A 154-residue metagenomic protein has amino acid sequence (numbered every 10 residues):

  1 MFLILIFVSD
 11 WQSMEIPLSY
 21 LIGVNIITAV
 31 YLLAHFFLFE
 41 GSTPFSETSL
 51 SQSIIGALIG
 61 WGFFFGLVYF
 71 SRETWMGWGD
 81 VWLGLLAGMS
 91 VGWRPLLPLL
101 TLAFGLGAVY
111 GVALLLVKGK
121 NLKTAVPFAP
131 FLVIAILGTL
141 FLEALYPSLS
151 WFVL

Functional and structural regions predicted by a protein language model:
F2-L106, S148-L154: Functional transmembrane core segments of multi-pass inner-membrane proteins
P17, G77, N121-L122, E143: Alpha-helix initiation/capping motif
H35, V117-K118, L142: A generic structural signal for secondary-structure junctions that act as hinges or helix/strand caps at the edges
A103-L115: A short, conserved beta-to-alpha structural element at the edge of catalytic cores that scaffolds binding
V112-G138: Interfacial loop-to-transmembrane junctions
I134-L154: C-terminal domain-closing interface element
